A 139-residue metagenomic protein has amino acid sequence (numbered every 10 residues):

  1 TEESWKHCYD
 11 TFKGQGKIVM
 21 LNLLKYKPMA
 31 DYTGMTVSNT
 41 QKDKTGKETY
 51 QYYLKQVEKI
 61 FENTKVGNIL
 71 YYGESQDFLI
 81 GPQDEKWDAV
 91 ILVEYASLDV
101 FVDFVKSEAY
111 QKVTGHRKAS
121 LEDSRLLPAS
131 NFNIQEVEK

Functional and structural regions predicted by a protein language model:
T1-D88, A96, V100, S130-K139: Short S/T/G/P-rich N-terminal loop/turn motif that feeds into the first structured element of a domain
F78-L79, Q111-V113: A short local loop/turn or secondary-structure capping micro-motif enriched for an aromatic residue
I91: Active-site-proximal segments of catalytic enzyme domains that coordinate small-molecule cofactors or metal ions
E94-Y95, F104, S120: Conserved catalytic core of Hanks-type protein kinase domains
D103-Y110: Short amphipathic alpha-helices in soluble, non-transmembrane regions that often serve as interface/regulatory elements
G115-K139: Charge-dense polyanion-binding interfaces
